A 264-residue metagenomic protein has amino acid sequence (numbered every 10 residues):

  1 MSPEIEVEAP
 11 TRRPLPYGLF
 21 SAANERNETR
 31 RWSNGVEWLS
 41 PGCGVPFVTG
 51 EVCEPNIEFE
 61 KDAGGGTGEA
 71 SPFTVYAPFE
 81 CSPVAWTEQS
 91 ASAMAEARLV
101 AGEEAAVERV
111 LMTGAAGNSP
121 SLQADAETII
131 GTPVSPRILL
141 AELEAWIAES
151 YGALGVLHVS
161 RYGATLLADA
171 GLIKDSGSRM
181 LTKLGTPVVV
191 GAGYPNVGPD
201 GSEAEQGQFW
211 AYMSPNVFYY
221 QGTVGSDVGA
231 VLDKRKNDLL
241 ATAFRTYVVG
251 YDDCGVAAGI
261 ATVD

Functional and structural regions predicted by a protein language model:
M1-I129, T165, K234-D264: Flexible, glycine/threonine- and acidic-rich loop/arm segments that mediate assembly and lattice contacts in viral
N34, E69-A77, A91, L99 (+8 more regions): Non-transmembrane, interaction-prone segments in cytosolic or luminal domains
P120-P187: Extended, solvent-exposed, turn-rich assembly/linker loops in the middle of proteins
R179-D264: Sequence/fold signature of self-assembling virion shell proteins
